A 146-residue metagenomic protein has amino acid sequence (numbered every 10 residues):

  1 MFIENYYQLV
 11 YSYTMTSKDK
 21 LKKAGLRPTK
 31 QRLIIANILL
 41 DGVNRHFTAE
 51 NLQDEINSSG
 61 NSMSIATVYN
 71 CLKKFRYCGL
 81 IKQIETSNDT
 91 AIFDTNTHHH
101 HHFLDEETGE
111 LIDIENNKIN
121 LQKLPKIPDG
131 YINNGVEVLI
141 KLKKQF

Functional and structural regions predicted by a protein language model:
M1-M15: Short, intrinsically disordered or compositionally biased N-terminal tails of bacterial proteins
Y11-G25: Short, Lys/Arg-enriched N-terminal segment that forms or immediately precedes the first helix of a structured domain
L26, D41-R45, S58-S59: Short helix-capping/hinge SLiMs at alpha-helix to coil transitions
L33-I38: Pre-recognition alpha-helix immediately N-terminal to the DNA-recognition helix within helix-turn-helix or winged-helix
T48-N61: DNA-recognition alpha helix
V68-C78: Basic amphipathic alpha-helical segments that dock to polyanions
Y77-F146: Non-DNA-binding regulatory cores of transcription-related proteins, predominantly C-terminal effector-binding
